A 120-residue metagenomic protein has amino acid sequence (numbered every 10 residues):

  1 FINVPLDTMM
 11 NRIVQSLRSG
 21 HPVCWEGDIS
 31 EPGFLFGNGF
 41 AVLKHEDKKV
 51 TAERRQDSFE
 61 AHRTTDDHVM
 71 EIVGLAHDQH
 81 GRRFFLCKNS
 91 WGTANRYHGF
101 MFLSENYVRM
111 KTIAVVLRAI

Functional and structural regions predicted by a protein language model:
F1-D67: Long, positively charged binding patches that form subdomain-scale interaction surfaces for polyanionic ligands
Q15, L75-A76: Short linear motifs in intrinsically disordered
E26-I29, L75, N89-S90: Active-site-proximal beta-strand/loop segments in catalytic clefts of secreted hydrolases
G39-A41, A76, M101: Compositionally biased, intrinsically disordered low-complexity regions
D67-V69, R82: Short coil/loop residues immediately preceding or within conserved phosphate-binding loops of NTP-utilizing enzyme
E71-V73, L86: Residues located in well-ordered beta-strands
D78-I120: Conserved catalytic-core surface of thiol
